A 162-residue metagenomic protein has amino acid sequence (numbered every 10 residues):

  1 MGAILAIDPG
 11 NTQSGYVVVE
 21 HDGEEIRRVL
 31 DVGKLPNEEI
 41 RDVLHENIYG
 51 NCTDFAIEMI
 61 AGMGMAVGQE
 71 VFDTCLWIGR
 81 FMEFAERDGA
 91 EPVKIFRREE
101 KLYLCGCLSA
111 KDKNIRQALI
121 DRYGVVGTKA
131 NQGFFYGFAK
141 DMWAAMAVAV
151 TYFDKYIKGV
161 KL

Functional and structural regions predicted by a protein language model:
M1-L162: Phosphate- and other anionic-substrate recognition elements at nucleic-acid/protein interfaces
